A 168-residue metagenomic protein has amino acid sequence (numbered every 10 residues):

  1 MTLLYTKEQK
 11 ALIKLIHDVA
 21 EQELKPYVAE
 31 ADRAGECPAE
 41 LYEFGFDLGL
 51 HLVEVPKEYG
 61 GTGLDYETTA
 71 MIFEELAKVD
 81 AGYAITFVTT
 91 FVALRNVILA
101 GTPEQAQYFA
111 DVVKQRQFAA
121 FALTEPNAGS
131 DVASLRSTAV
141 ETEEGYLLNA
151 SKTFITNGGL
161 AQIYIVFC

Functional and structural regions predicted by a protein language model:
M1-F87, Q107-Y108: Amphipathic, small/basic residue-rich leader segments at the start of a protein or domain
L64, D131-A133, N157-Q162: Short glycine/proline-enriched turns and hinge-like loops at secondary-structure junctions
A81-P103, G129-V132: N-terminal glycine-rich flavin-associated loop
Q115-L123: A short, Trp-centered hydrophobic/proline-enriched beta-strand micro-motif
A122-E125, V166-C168: Short beta-strand segments that buttress and anchor functional surface loops
S137-V140: A structural signal for short hydrophobic beta-strand segments in well-ordered beta-sheet cores
N149-C168: A short core secondary-structure module
